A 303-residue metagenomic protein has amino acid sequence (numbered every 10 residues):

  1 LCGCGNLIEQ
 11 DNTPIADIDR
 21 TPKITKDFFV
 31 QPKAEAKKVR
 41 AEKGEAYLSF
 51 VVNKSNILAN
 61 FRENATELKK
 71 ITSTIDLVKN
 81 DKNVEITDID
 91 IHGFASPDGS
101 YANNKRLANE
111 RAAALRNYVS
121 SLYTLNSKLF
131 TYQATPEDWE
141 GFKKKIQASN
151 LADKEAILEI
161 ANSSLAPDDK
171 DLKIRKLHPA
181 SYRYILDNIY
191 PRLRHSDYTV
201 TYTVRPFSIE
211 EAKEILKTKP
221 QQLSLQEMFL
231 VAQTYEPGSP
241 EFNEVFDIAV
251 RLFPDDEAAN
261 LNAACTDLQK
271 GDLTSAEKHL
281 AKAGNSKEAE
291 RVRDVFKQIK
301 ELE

Functional and structural regions predicted by a protein language model:
L1-E303: N-terminal targeting segments with Sec-dependent signals, encompassing both cleavable signal peptides and non-cleavable
